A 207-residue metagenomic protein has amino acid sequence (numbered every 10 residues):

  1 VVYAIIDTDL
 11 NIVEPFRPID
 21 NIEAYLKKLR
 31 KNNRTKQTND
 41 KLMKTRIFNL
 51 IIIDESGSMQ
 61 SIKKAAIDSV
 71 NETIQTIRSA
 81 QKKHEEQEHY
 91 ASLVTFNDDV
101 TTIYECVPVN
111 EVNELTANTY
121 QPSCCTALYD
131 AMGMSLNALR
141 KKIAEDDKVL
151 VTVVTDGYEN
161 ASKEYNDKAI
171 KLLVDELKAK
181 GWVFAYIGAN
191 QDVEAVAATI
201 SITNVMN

Functional and structural regions predicted by a protein language model:
V1-L10: Acidic, low-complexity, intrinsically disordered interaction modules
V2, Y25, S79-A80: Extended alpha-helical regions
N11-I19: A short, exposed loop/beta-hairpin motif centered on an aromatic-Gly-Thr core
P18-N33: A short, charged, amphipathic alpha-helix used as a generic interaction element across diverse proteins
N32-N207: Acidic, low-complexity intrinsically disordered regions
